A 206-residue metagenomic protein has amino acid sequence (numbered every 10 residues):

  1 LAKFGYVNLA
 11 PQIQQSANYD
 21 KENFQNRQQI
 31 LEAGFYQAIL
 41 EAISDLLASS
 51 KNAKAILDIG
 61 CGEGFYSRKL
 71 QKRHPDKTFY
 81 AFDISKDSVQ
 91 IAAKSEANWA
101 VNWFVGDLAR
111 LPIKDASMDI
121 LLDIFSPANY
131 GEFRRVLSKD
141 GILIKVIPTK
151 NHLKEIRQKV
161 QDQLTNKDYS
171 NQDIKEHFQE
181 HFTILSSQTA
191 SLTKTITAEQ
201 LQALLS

Functional and structural regions predicted by a protein language model:
L1-A17: N-terminal auxiliary segments of SAM/dcSAM-dependent transferases
S16-A38, A42: Class I SAM-dependent methyltransferase Rossmann-like catalytic core, especially the SAM/SAH-binding loop
A55-D58, E63-R110: Class I SAM-dependent methyltransferase SAM/SAH-binding core
A109-I120: A short acidic, Gly/Pro-enriched loop at the edge of an enzyme's catalytic core that lines a small-molecule cofactor
M118-E132, I147: A short SAM/SAH-binding and catalytic strip from SAM-dependent methyltransferases
D140-P148: Conserved beta-strand signature within the Rossmann-like core of class I S-adenosyl-L-methionine
P148-T165: Short, glycine-/aromatic-enriched active-site segment of Class I SAM-dependent methyltransferases
K194-S206: C-terminal helical/coil "lid" or tail adjacent to the Rossmann-like core of SAM-dependent
